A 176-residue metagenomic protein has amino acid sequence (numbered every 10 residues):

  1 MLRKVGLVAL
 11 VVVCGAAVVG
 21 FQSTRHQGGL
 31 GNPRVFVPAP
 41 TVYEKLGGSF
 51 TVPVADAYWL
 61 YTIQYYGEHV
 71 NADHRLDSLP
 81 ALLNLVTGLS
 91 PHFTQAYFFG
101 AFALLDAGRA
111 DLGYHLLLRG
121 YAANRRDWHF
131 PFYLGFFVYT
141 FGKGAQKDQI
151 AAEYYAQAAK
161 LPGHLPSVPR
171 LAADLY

Functional and structural regions predicted by a protein language model:
M1-T51, N71: Extreme N-terminal leader/anchor segments
V35-G47, Y65, A72-H92, L112-G120 (+1 more regions): Amphipathic alpha-helices of TPR/Sel1-like and other helical repeat/solenoid scaffolds
V54, Y61-T62, Y66, F99-G100 (+2 more regions): Structural register within alpha-helical repeat arrays
I63, G67-N71, A101-A110, G135-A145: Short coil/turn linking the two alpha-helices of tandem helical-hairpin repeats
V70, T87, Y121, Y155-K160 (+1 more regions): A conserved position within tetratricopeptide repeats
R75-S78, G108-L116, K143-Y154: Structural signature of tandem alpha-helical TPR/SEL1-like repeats, specifically the intra-repeat loop/turn
H92-F93, R126-W128, G163-P166: Residue-level recognition of tetratricopeptide repeat
F98-F99, Y114-H115, H129-L134, Q149 (+1 more regions): Alpha-solenoid helical repeat scaffolds
